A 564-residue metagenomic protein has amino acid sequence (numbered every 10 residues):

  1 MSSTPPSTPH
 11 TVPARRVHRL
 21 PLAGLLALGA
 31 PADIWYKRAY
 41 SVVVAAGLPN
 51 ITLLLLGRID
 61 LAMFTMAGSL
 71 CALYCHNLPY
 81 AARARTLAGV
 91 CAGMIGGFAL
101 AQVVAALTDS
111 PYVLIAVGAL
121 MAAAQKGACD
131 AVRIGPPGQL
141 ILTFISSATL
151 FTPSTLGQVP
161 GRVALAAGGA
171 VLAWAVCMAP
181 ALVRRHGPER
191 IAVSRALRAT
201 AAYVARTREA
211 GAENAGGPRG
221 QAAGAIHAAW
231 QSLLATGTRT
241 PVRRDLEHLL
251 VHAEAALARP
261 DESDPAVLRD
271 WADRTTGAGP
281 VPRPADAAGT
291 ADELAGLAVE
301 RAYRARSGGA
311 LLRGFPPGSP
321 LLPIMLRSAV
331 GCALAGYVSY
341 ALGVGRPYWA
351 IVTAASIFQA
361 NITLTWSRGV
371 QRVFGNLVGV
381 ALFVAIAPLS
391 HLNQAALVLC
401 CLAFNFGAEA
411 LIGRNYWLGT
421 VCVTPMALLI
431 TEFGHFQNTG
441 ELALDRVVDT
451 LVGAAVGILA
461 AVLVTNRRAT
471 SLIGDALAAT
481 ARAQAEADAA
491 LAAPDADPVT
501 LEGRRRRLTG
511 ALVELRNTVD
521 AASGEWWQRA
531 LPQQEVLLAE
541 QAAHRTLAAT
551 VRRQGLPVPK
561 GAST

Functional and structural regions predicted by a protein language model:
M1-G47, I51, Q158-L165, A173-Y348 (+1 more regions): Cytosolic regulatory and coupling regions of membrane transport/channel systems
A14-G24, A39-L54, R58-Y80, V90-F98 (+6 more regions): Pore- and pathway-forming membrane helices of multi-pass small-molecule/ion transporters and channels
L55-L56, V103-T108, A341-L342, L389-S390 (+3 more regions): Helix-loop junctions at the membrane-solvent interface of multi-pass transporters, primarily the C-terminal
Y80-L87, G157-G161, H186-E189, T365-Q371: Interfacial helix-loop-helix linkers and transmembrane-helix boundary segments in multi-pass membrane proteins
A84, L100-V104, L246-L249: DNA polymerase sliding clamps and clamp-related checkpoint/processivity subunits
V90, R195, R368-G375, L428 (+1 more regions): Short amphipathic alpha-helical coupling elements at transmembrane boundaries
L100-Y112, A131-V132, N393: Transmembrane alpha-helix boundary signature
A302-F404: Conserved mid-sequence domains
